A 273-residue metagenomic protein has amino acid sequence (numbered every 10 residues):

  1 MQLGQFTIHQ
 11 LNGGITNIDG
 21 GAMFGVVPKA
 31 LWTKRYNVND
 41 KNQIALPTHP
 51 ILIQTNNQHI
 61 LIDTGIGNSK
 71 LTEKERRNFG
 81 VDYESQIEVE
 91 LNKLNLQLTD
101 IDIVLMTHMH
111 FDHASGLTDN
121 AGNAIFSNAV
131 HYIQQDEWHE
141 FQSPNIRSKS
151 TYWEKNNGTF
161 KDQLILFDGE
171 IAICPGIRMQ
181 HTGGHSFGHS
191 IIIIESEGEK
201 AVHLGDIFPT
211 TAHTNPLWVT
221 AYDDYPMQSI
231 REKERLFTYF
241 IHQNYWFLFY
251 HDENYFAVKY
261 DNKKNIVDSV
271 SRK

Functional and structural regions predicted by a protein language model:
L3-T7, G14-K93, I191-G205: Conserved beta-strand hairpin/beta-sheet module of binuclear metal-dependent hydrolase folds, prominently
G13-G14, T64-G67, M109, D136-E137 (+3 more regions): Active-site metal-binding loops of divalent metal-dependent hydrolases
I60-I62, L105, H131, A201-H203 (+1 more regions): Residue-level marker for buried hydrophobic side chains located in beta-strands that build the well-ordered beta-sheet
N78-V89, E195-K273: Cap/insert and terminal regions of metallo-dependent hydrolase folds
D82-L96, D100, I125-H181, Q228-Y245: Metallo-beta-lactamase
I101-D112: Metallo-beta-lactamase
H110-A114, Q180-S190: Active-site glycine- and acidic-residue-rich loops that bind and position anionic ligands or nucleotide-like cofactors
S115-N123, V258-N262: Metal-dependent catalytic neighborhoods of phosphoester/phosphodiester hydrolases
